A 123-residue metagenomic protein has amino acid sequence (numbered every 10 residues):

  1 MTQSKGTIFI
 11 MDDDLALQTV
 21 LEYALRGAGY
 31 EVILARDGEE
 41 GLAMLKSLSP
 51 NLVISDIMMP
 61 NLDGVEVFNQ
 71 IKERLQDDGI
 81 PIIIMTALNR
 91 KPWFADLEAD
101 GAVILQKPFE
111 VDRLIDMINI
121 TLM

Functional and structural regions predicted by a protein language model:
M1-T7, E110-M123: Non-catalytic signal-transmission and effector/linker regions of two-component phosphorelay proteins
T19-G27: Charged docking surfaces used in two-component/phosphorelay signaling
G29-R36, M44: Short hydrophobic/Thr-rich beta-strand motif most characteristic of the beta2 strand and flanking loop of CheY-like
D37-E40, D63-N69: Acidic catalytic/metal-coordinating carboxylates
L48-I54: Active-site beta3 strand of CheY-like receiver
M59: Receiver (REC) domain active-site loop signature in two-component systems and cognate sites in sensor histidine kinases
E66, L88-Q106, D112, D116-N119: Alpha4 helix (beta4-alpha4-beta5 surface) of REC/receiver domains from two-component response regulators
